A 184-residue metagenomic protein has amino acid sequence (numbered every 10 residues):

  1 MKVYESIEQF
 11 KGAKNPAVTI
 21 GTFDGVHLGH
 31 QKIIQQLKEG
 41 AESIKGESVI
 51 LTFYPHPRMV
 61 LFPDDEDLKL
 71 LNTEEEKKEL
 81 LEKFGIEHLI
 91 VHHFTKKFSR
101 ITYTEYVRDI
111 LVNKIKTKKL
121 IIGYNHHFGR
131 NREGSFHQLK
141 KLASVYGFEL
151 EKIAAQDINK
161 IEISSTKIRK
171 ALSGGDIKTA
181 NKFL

Functional and structural regions predicted by a protein language model:
M1-L184: Nucleotidyltransferase catalytic core that binds NTPs
